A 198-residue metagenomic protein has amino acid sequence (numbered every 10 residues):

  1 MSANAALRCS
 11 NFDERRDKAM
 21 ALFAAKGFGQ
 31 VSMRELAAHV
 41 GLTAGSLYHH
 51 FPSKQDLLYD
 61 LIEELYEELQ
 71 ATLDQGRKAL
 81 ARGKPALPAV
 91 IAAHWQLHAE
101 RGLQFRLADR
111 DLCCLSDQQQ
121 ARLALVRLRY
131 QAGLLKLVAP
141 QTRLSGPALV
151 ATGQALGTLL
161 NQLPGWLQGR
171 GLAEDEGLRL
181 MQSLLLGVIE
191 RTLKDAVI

Functional and structural regions predicted by a protein language model:
M1-S2, Q96, A132-P140, L159-I198: C-terminal peripheral helix-coil segments that are non-catalytic and often amphipathic
S2-A3, L61-P88: Amphipathic alpha-helical linker/stalk segments
A3, N11-E14, K18, L22-D56 (+1 more regions): Helix-turn-helix
A25-G29, L80, R101: Short coil/turn segments at alpha/beta junctions that flank glycine-rich nucleotide-binding fingerprints
E67-Q70, D74, L97, D117-R143 (+3 more regions): Amphipathic alpha-helical packing segments from all-alpha helical-bundle domains
P85-D109, G157, K194: Helical hydrophobic small-molecule/effector-binding pocket
A99-Q118, G165-Q168: Amphipathic alpha-helical segments used for helix-helix packing
